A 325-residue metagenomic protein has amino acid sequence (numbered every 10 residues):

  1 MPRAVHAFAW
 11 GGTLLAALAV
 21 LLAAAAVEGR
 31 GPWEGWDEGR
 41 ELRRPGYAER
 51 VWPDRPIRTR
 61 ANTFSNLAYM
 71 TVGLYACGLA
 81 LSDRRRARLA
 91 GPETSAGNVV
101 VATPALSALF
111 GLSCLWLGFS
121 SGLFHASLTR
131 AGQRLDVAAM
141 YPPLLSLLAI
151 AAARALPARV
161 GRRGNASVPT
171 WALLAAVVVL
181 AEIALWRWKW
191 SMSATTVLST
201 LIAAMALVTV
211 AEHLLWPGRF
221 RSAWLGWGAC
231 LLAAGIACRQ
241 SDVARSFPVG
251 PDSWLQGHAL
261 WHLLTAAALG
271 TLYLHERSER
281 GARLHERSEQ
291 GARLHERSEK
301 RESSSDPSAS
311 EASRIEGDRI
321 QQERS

Functional and structural regions predicted by a protein language model:
P2-R280, E323-R324: Multi-pass alpha-helical transmembrane bundles in non-GPCR membrane proteins that perform intramembrane catalysis
T94, A282, A292, A309-A312: Ala/Thr-enriched low-complexity intrinsically disordered regions
A282-E299: Long, intrinsically disordered low-complexity tandem-repeat segments
Q290, Q322-E323: Long, compositionally biased, helix-prone stretches
R301-S304, R324: Arg/Gly-rich low-complexity intrinsically disordered repeat tracts
